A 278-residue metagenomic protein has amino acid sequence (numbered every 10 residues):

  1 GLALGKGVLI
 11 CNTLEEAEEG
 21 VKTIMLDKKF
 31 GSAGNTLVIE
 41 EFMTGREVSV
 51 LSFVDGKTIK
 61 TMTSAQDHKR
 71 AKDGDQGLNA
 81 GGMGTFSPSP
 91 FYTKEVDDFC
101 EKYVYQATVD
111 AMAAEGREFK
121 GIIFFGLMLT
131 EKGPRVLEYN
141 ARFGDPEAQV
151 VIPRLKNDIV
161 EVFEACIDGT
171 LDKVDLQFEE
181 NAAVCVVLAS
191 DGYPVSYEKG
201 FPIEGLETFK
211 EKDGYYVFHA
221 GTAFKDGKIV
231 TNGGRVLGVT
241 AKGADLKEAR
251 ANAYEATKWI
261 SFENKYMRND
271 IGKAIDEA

Functional and structural regions predicted by a protein language model:
G7-Q149: Internal nucleotide-binding/catalytic subdomain
L9, T85-P88, V187, R235-G243: Short, well-ordered beta-strand elements within core beta-sheets of diverse protein domains
E16-E19, P194-Y197, A244-A251: Short, conserved charged micro-motifs
T61-S64, E211-Y215: Hydrophobic alpha-helical transmembrane segments
K72-G74, K173-D175, T222-I229: Short beta-strand/turn micro-motifs at beta-sheet edges
G81, V186, A249: Residue-level signal for inorganic ion chemistry
E101-I123, N140-K212, K225: Active-site "cap" helix and flanking loop/linker of ATP-utilizing ligase/carboxylase catalytic domains
T222-D226, V230-A278: Generic C-terminus detector
